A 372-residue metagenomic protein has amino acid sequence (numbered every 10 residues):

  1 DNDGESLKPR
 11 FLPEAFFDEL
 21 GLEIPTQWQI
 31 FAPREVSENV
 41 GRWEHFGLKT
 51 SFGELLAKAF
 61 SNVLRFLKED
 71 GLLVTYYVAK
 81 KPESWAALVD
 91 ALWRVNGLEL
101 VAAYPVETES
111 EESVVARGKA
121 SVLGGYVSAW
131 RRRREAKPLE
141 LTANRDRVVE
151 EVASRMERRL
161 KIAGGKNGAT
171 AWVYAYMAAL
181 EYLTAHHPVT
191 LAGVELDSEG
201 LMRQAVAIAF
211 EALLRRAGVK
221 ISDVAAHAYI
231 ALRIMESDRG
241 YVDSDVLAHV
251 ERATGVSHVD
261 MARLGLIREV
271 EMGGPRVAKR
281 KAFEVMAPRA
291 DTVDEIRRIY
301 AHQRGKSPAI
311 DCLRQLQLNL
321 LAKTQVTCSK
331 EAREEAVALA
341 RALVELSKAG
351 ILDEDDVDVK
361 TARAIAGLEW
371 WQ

Functional and structural regions predicted by a protein language model:
D1-Q372: S-adenosyl-L-methionine-dependent nucleic acid methyltransferase catalytic domains
